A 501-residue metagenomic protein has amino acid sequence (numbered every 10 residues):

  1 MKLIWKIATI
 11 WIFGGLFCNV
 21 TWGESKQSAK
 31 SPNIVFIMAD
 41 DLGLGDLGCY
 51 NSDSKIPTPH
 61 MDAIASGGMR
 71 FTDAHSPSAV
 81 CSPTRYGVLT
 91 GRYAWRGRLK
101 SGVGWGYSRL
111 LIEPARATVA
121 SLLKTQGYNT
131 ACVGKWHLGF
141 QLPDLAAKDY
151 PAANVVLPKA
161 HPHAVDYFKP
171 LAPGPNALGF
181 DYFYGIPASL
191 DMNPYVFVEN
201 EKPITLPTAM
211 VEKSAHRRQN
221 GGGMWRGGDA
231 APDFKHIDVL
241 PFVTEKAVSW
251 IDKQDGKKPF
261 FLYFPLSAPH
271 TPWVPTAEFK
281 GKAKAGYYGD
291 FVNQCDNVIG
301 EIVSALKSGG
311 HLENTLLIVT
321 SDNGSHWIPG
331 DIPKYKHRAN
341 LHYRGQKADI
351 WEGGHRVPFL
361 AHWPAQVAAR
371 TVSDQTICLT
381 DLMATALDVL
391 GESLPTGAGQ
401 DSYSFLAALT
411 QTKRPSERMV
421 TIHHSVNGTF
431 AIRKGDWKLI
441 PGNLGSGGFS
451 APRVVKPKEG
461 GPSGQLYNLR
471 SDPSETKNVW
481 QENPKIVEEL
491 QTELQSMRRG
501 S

Functional and structural regions predicted by a protein language model:
K2-L3, I7-A8, G15-Q465, P473-G500: Formylglycine-dependent sulfatase
